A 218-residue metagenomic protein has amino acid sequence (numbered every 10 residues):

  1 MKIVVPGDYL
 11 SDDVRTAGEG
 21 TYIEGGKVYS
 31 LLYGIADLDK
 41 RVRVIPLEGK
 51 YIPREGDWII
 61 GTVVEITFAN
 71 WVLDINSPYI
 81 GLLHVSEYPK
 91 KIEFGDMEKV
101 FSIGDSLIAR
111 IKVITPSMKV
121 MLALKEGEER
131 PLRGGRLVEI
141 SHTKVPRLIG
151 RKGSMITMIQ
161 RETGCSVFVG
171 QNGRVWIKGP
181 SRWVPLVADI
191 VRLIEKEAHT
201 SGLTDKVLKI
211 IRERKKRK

Functional and structural regions predicted by a protein language model:
M1-I108, K112-K218: Single-stranded RNA-binding regions, centering on S1/OB-family and related RNA-binding modules
